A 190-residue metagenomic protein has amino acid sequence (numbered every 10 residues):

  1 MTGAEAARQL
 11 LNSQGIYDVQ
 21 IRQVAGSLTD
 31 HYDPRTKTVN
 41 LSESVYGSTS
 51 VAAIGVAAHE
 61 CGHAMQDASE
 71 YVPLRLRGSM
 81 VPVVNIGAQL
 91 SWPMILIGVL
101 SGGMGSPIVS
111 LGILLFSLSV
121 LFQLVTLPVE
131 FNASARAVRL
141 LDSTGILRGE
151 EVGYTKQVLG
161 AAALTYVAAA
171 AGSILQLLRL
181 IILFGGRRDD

Functional and structural regions predicted by a protein language model:
M1-G87, L121-D190: Polar-ligand-bearing catalytic/cofactor-coordination segments of membrane-embedded or membrane-tethered inner-membrane
M80, P107-L114: Membrane-interface starts of transmembrane alpha-helices
V81-G105: Post-HExxH zinc-binding segment in Zn-dependent metallohydrolases
G98, L115-T126: Alpha-helical transmembrane segments of multi-pass membrane proteins
L100-S110, G186-D190: Helix-coil boundary and interhelical linker segments in multi-pass alpha-helical membrane proteins
